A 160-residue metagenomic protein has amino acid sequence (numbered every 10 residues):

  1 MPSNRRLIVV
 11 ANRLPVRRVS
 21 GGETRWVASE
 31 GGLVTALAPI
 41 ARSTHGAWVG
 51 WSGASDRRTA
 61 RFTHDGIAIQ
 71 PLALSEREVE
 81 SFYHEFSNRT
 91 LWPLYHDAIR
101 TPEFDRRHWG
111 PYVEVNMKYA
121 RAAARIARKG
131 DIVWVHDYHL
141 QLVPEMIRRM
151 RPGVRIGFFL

Functional and structural regions predicted by a protein language model:
M1-P2, I126, R149: Generic structural signal for beta-strand residues in well-ordered domains
M1-S81: N-terminal low-complexity, Ser/Thr- and acidic-residue-enriched intrinsically disordered segments
I8-A11, V133, R149-L160: Active-site proximal beta-strand in glycosyltransferases
A41-T44, A127, R151: A structural signal for short coil/turn segments at secondary-structure junctions
E78-I132: Conserved nucleotide-sugar donor-binding subdomain of glycosyltransferases
D137-L140: Short His-centered aromatic/hydrophobic patch
L142-I147: A short acidic, amphipathic alpha-helical/loop segment
